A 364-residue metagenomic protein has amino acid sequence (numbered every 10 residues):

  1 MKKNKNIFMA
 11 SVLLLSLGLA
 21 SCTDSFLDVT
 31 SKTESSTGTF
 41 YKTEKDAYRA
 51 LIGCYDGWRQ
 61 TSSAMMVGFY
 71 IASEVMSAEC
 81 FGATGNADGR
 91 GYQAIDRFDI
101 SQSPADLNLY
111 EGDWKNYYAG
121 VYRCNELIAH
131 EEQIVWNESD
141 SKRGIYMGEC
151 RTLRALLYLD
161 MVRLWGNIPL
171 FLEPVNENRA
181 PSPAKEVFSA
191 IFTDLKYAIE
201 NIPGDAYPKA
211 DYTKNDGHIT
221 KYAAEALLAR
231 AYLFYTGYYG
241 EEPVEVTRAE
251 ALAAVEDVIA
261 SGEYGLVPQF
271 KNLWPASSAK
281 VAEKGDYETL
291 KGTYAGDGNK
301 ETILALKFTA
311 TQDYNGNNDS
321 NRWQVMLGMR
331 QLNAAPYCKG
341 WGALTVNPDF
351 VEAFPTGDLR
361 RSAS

Functional and structural regions predicted by a protein language model:
K2-M9: Bacterial N-terminal signal peptides that target proteins for export
V12-L13: Hydrophobic helical h-region of N-terminal Sec-dependent signal peptides in bacterial secretory/periplasmic proteins
L19-S21: C-terminal motif of bacterial Sec signal peptides marking the signal peptidase cleavage site
T23-R90, Y197, H218-S364: An aromatic- and glycine-enriched ligand-binding surface/loop that stacks and positions planar moieties
T43-S62, N86-W165, V175-S189, T193-A210: Conserved, well-structured interaction surfaces
D160, L164-N167, F171-E173, N201 (+3 more regions): Alpha-solenoid helical repeat scaffolds
N167-K185, Y238-A249: Short coil/linker segments at helix-helix boundaries
P208-K221: Ligand/substrate-recognition segments at binding pockets and active sites
